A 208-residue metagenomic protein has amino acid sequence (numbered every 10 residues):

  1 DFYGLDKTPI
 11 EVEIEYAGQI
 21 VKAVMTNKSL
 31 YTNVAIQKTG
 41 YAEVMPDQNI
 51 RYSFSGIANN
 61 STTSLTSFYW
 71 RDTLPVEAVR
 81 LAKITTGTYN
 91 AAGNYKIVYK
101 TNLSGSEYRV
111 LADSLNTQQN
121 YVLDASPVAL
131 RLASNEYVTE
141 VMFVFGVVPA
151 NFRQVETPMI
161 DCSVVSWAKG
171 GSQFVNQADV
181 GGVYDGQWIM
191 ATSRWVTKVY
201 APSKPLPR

Functional and structural regions predicted by a protein language model:
D1-Q19, S55, N120-F174: Low-complexity, intrinsically disordered segments enriched in Ser/Thr together with acidic residues
F2, Y16, K38, T85 (+6 more regions): Intrinsically disordered, low-complexity segments enriched in small/polar residues
F2-G4, S61-L65, K100, P158-C162 (+2 more regions): Long, low-complexity, polar and repeat-rich extracellular regions of very large Gram-negative surface proteins
Y3, K7, E11, K22 (+12 more regions): Surface-exposed charge patches in extracellular/virion surface proteins
T8-T86, N176-A178, Q187-R208: Serine/threonine-rich, low-complexity linker/repeat segments that form flexible spacers/stalks
K22, A91, I97, R109 (+4 more regions): Intrinsically disordered, low-complexity, compositionally biased regions/tails
Y69, T73-M142: A surface/secretory-pathway sequence property marking extracellular, secreted, or lumenal proteins enriched
